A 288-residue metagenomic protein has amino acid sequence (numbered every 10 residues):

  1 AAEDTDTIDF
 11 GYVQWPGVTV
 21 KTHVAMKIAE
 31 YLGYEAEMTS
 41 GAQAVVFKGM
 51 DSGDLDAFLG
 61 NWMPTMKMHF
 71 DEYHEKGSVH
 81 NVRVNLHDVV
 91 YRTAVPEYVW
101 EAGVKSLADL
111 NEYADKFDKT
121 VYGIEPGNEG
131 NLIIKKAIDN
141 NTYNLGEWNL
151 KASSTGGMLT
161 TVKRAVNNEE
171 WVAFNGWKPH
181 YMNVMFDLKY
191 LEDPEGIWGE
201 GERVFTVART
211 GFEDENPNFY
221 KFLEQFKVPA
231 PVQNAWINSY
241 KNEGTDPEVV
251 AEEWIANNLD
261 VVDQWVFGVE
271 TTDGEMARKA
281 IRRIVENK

Functional and structural regions predicted by a protein language model:
E3-G17, Y34-T39, D118-Y122, L223: Short, well-ordered beta-strand elements
V13-P16, E37-G49, N149-T161: Short helix-initiation/N-cap motifs at beta->coil->alpha
T22, G41-G77, T160-T161, Y181-D187: Pocket-flanking alpha-helical
A25-L32, A114-N149, A256: Ligand-binding cleft/hinge of the Venus flytrap
L55-L59, E129-G196: Ligand-binding pocket segment of bilobal, Venus flytrap-like solute-binding proteins
S78-G130: A conserved helix-loop-strand patch within extracytoplasmic ligand-binding domains of the periplasmic binding
V90-E101, E202-N216, N238-S239: A bilobed periplasmic-binding-protein/Venus flytrap-type ligand-binding module shared by bacterial periplasmic
F226, A230-K288: C-terminal functional modules
